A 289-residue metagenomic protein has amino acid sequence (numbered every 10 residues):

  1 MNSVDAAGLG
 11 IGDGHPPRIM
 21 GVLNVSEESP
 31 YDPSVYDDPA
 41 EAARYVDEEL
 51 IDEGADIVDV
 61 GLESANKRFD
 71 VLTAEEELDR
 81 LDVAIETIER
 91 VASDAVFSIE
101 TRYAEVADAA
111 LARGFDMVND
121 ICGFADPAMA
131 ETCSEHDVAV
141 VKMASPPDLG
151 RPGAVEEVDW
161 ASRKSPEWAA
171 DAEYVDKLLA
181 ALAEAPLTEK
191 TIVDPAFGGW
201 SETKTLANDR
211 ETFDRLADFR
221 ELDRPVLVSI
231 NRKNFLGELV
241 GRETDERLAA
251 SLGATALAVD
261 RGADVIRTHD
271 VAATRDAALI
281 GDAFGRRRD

Functional and structural regions predicted by a protein language model:
M1-G10: Short coil-to-helix leader/linker segments, especially the first N-terminal amphipathic alpha-helix with its helix
A6, G14, R18, E27-D32 (+7 more regions): Active-site-adjacent loop and "lid" segments of alpha/beta metabolic enzymes
R44-G61, A258: Catalytic domains of carbohydrate-active enzymes, especially glycoside hydrolases
E48-E49, A84-V91, A107-R113, E173-A185: An active-site-proximal structural segment forming one wall of the substrate-binding cleft that immediately precedes
I51-D52, L111-A112, M129-V138, A183-L187: Acidic (Asp/Glu)-rich catalytic clusters
